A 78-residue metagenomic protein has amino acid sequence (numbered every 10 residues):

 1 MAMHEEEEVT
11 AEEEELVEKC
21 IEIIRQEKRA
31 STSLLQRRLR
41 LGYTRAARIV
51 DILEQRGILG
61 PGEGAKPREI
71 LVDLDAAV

Functional and structural regions predicted by a protein language model:
M1-V78: C-terminal intrinsically disordered, low-complexity extensions immediately downstream of enzyme catalytic cores
